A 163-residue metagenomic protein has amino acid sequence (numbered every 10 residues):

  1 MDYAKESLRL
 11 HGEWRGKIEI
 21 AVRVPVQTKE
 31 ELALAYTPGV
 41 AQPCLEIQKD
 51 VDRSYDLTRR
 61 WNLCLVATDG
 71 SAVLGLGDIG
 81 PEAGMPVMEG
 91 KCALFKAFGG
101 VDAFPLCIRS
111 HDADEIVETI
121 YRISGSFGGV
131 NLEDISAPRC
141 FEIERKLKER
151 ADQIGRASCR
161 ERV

Functional and structural regions predicted by a protein language model:
M1-A151: N-terminal ligand-binding/catalytic initiation module
Q153-V163: Residue-level detector of conserved catalytic or cofactor/ligand-binding positions in enzyme active sites
